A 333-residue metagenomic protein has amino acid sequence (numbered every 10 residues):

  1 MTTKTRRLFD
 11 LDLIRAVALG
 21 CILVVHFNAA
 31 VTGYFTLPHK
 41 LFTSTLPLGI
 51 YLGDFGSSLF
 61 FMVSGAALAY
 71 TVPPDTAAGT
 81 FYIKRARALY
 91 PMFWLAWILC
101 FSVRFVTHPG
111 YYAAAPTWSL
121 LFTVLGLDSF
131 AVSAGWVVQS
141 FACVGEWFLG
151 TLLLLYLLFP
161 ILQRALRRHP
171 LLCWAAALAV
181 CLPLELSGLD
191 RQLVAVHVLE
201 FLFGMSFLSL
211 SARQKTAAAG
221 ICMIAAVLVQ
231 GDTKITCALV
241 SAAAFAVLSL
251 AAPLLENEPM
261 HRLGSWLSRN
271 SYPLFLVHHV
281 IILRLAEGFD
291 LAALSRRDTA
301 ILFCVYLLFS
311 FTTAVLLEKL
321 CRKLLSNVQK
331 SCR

Functional and structural regions predicted by a protein language model:
M1-D10: Short, Lys/Arg-rich, polar N-terminal cytosolic tail immediately upstream of the first transmembrane signal-anchor
F9-P73, L89-F93, W97, F311: Functionally critical transmembrane alpha-helices in membrane proteins and complexes, commonly lining
I14, L52-V63, Y90, L121 (+6 more regions): Membrane-embedded alpha-helical segments of multi-pass membrane proteins, especially the transmembrane helices
G20, W94, I98-S102, V106 (+10 more regions): Generic alpha-helical transmembrane segments of integral inner-membrane proteins, especially permease/transport modules
G33, G53-R85, L95-Y112, I281 (+2 more regions): Juxtamembrane transmembrane-helix termini
K40-L48, A88-T151, S241-L248: Membrane-interface helix-loop-helix regions
G65-P73, L155-R167, E200-A212, A244-N257 (+6 more regions): Hydrophobic transmembrane alpha-helices
P183-P273, V280-Y306: Alpha-helical transmembrane segments and terminal signal-anchor/GPI-anchor hydrophobic tails, characterized by long
